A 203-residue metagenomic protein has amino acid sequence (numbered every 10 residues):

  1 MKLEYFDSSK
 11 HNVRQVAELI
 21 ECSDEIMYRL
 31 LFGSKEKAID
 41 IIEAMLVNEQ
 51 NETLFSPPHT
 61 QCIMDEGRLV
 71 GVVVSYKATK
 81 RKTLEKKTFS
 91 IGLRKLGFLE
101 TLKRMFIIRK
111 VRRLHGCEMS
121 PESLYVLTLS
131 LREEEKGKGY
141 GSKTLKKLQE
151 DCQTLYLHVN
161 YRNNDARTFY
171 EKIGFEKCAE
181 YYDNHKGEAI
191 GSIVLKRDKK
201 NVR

Functional and structural regions predicted by a protein language model:
M1-V13, K200-R203: Conserved N-terminal entry element of GNAT/NAT acetyltransferase domains
A17-K37, E52-T53, R81: Helix-loop element at the rim of GNAT/NAT acetyltransferase active sites that forms part of the acceptor-substrate
E36-T60: Active-site rim helix/loop that mediates acceptor-substrate recognition in acyltransferases
C62, R68-K77, Y125, S130: Conserved beta-strand in the GNAT
T79-S123: Conserved acyl-donor/pantetheine-binding loop and adjacent beta-alpha core of acyl/acetyltransferases and related
E122-L124, D151-R162: Conserved GNAT acetyl-CoA-binding A-motif
G137-E150, T168, K172: Conserved acetyl-CoA-binding loop-helix of GNAT-fold acetyltransferases
Y156-N164, I173, A179-R203: C-terminal "cap" of GNAT-fold acetyltransferases
